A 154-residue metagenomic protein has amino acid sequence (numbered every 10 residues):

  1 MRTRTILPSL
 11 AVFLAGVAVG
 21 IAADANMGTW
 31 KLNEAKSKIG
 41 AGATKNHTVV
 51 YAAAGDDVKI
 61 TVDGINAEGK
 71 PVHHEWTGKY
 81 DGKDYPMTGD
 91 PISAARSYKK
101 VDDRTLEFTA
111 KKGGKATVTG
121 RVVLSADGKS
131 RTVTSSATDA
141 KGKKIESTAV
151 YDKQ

Functional and structural regions predicted by a protein language model:
M1-A11: Bacterial N-terminal signal peptides that target proteins for export
I21-Q154: Hydrophobic small-molecule pocket/channel-lining residues, especially in calycin-type beta-barrels
